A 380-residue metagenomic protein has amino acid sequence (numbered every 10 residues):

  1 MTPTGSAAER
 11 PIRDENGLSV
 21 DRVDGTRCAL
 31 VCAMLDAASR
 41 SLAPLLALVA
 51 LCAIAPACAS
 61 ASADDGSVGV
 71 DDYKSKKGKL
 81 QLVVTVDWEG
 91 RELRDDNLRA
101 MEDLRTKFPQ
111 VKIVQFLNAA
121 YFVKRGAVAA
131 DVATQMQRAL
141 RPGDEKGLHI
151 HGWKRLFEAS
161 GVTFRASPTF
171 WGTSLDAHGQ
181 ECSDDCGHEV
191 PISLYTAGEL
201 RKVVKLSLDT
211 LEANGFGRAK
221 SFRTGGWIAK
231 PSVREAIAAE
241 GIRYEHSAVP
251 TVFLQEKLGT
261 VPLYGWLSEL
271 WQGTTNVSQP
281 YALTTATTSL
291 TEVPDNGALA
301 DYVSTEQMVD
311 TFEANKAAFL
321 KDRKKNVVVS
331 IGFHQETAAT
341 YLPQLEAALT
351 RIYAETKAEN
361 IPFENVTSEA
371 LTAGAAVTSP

Functional and structural regions predicted by a protein language model:
G5, E15, D21-A33, A38 (+1 more regions): Ser/Thr-rich, Pro/Gly/Ala-heavy low-complexity intrinsically disordered linkers and tails of secreted extracellular
P44-P56: Bacterial N-terminal signal peptides
V68-E145, G152-R155, A213, R218-K220 (+1 more regions): Active-site beta->alpha N-cap acidic-glycine motif
G69-D72, F108, I113, Y244 (+1 more regions): C-terminal domain-boundary segment and adjacent tail
E89-N97, N118-V132, K154-E158, R223-P231 (+4 more regions): Acidic-and-aromatic substrate-binding clefts and catalytic sites of carbohydrate-active enzymes
R105-F116, A177-I228, A318-G332: CE4/NodB-like, metal-dependent polysaccharide N-deacetylase domain that modifies extracellular/periplasmic N-acetylated
R125-L140, L156-T173, A239, T260-G265: Aromatic- and acidic-residue-enriched segments that line the glycan-binding/catalytic groove of carbohydrate-active
S221-K325: Active-site-adjacent pocket scaffolds in enzyme catalytic domains
